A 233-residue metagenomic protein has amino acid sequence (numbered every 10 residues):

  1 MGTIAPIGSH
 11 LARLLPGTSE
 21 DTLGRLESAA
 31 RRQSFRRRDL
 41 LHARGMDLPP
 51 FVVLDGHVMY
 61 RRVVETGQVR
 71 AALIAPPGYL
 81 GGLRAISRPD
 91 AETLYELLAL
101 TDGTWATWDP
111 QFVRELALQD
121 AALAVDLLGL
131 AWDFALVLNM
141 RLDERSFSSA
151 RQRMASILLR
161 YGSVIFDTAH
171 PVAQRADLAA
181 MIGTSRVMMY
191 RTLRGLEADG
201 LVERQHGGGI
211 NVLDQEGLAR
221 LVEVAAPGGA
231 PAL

Functional and structural regions predicted by a protein language model:
M1-R37, L80, A85-R88: Cyclic nucleotide-binding regulatory module and flanking cytosolic helices
R31-M46, V64, I74-G78: Conserved short histidine dyad/triad with adjacent acidic residue
R36, L54-D55, P76, T101 (+1 more regions): A cytosolic small-molecule/anion-sensing beta-strand core signal
L48-R61, P76-G78: Glycine- and acidic-residue-biased ligand/ion/polar-headgroup-sensing regions
A72-G129: Cyclic-nucleotide recognition modules
L118-R186: Polybasic "coupling" helices that flank or enter modular domains
L159-L233: Phosphate-/nucleic-acid-contacting segments
